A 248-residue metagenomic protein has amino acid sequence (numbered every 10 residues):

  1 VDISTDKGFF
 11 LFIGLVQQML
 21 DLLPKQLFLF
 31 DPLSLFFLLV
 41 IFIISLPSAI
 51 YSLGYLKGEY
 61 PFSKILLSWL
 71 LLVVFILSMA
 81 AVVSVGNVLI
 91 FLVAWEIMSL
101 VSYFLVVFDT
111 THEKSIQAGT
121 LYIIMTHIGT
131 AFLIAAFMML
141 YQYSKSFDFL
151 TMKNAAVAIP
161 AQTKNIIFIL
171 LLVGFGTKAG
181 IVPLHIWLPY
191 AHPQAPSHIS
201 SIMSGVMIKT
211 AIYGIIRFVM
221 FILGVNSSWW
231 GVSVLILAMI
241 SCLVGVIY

Functional and structural regions predicted by a protein language model:
V1-L70, K145-A156: Transmembrane helix-loop-helix hairpins at membrane boundaries of multipass inner-membrane proteins
Q26-V40, A81-V93, W230: Membrane-entry segments of alpha-helical transmembrane domains in multi-pass membrane proteins
P47-L66, L72-F91, V101-Y248: Hydrophobic transmembrane alpha-helices and their helix-loop junctions in integral membrane proteins
